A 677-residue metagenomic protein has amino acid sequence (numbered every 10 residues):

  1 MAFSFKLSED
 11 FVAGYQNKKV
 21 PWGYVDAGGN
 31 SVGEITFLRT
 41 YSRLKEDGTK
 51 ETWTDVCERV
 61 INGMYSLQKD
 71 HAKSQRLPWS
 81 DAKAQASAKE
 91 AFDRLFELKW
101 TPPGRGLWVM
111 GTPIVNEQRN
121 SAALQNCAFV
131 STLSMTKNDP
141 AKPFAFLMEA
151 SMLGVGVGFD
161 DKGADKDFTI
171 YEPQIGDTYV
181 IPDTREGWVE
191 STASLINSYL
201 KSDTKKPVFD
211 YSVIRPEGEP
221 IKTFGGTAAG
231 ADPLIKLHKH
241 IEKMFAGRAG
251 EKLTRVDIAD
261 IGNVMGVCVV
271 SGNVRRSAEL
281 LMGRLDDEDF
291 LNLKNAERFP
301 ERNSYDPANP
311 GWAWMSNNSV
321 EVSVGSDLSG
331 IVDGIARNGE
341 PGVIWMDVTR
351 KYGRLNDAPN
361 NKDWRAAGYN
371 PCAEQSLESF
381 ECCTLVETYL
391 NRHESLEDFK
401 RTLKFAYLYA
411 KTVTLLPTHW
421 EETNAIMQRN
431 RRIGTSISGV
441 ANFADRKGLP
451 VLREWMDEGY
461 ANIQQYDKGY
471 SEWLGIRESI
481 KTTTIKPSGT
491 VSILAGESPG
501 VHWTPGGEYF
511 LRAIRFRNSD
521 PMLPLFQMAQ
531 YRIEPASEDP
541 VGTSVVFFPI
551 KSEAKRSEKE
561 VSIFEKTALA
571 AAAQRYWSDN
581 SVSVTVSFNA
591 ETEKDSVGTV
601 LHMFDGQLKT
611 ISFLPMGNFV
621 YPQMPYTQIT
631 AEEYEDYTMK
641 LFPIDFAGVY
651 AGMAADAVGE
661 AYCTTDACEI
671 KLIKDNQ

Functional and structural regions predicted by a protein language model:
M1-Q677: Extended catalytic cores of very large enzyme megasubunits
